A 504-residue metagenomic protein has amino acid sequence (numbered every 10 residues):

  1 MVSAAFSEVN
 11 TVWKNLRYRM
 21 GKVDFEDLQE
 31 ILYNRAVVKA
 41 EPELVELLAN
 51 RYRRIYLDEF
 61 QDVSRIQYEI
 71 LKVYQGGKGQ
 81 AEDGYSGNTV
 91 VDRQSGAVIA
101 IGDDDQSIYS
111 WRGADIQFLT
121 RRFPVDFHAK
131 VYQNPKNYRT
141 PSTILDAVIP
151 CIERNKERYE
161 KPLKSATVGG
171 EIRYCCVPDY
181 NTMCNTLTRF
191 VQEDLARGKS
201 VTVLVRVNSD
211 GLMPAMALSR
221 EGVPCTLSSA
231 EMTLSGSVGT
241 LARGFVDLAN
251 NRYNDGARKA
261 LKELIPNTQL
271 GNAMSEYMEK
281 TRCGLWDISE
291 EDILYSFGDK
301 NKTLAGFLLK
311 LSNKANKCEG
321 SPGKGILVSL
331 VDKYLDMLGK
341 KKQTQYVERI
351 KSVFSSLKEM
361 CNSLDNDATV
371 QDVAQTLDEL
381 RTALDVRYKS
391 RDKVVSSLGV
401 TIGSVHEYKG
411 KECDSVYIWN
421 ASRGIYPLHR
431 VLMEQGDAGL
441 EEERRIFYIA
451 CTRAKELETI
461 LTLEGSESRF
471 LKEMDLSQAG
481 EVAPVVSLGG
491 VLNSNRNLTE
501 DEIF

Functional and structural regions predicted by a protein language model:
V2-T120, K136, G410, S415: Conserved helicase NTPase motor core
A4-S7, A260, E290-E407, I425-L428 (+4 more regions): Accessory C-terminal helicase-associated subdomains
Q94-A97, D103-D105, V125-V131, V168-I172 (+3 more regions): Short glycine-/polar-rich loops that comprise or flank the Walker A/P-loop and associated switch/sensor motifs
G96, V125-D126, L195-V347, K351 (+1 more regions): ATPase/helicase motor core of nucleic-acid motors
V125-K130, P135-C225, N250-N251: Helicase P-loop NTPase motor core
S237, N254-G256, S404-V416: SF2 helicase motor core recognition
E412, A421-L432: Cytochrome P450 core scaffold surrounding the K-helix E-X-X-R motif and the conserved "meander" helix-loop region
E434-A438, E442-A454: Conserved SF2 helicase motif VI
